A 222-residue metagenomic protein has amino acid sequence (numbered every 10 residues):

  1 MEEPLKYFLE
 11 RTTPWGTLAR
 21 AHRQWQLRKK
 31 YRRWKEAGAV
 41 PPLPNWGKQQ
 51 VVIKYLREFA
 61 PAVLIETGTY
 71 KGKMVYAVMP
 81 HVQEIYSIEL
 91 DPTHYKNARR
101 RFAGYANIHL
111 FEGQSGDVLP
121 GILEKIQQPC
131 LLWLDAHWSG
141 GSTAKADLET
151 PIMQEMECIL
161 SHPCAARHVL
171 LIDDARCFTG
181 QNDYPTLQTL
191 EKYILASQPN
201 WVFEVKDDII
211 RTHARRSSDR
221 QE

Functional and structural regions predicted by a protein language model:
M1-L131, H137-E222: A short alpha-helical cap/connector motif
